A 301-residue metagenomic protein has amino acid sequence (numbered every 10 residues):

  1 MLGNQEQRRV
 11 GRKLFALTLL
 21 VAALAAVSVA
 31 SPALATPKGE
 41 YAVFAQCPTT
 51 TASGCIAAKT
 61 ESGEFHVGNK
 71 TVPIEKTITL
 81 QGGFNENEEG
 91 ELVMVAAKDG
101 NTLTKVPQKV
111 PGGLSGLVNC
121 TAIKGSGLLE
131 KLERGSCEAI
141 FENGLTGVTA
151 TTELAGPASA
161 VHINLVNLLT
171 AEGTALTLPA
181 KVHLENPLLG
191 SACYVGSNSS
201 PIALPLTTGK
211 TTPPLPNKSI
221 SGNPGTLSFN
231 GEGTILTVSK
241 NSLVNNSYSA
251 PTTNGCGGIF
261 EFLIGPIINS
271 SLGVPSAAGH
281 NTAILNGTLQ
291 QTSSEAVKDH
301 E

Functional and structural regions predicted by a protein language model:
M1-G11: N-terminal secretory signal peptides that target proteins for export/translocation
L14-V21: Sec-dependent signal peptide hydrophobic core
L19, P32-L34: Extended low-complexity, polyampholyte segments enriched in Ser/Thr/Pro and acidic residues
L24-P32: C-terminal segment of classical bacterial N-terminal signal peptides
T36-E301: Extracytosolic secretory-pathway proteins
